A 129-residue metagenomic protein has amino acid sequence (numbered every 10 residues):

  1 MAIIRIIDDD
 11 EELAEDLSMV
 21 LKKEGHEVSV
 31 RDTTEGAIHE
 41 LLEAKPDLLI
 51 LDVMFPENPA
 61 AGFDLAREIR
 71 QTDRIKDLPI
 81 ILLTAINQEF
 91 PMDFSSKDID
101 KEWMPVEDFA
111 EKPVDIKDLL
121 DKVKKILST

Functional and structural regions predicted by a protein language model:
M1-I3, E111-T129: Non-catalytic signal-transmission and effector/linker regions of two-component phosphorelay proteins
D8: Conserved acidic carboxylate
E11-S29: Two-component/phosphorelay signaling modules centered on CheY-like receiver
V30-L48, P56: Acidic, metal-coordinating helix/loop segments flanking the phosphotransfer/catalytic sites of two-component signaling
L42-A44, R70-D77: Conserved phosphotransfer cores of two-component systems
D52-E68: Conserved phosphotransfer microenvironments
A61-D64, I86-E111, K117, D121: Alpha4 helix (beta4-alpha4-beta5 surface) of REC/receiver domains from two-component response regulators
